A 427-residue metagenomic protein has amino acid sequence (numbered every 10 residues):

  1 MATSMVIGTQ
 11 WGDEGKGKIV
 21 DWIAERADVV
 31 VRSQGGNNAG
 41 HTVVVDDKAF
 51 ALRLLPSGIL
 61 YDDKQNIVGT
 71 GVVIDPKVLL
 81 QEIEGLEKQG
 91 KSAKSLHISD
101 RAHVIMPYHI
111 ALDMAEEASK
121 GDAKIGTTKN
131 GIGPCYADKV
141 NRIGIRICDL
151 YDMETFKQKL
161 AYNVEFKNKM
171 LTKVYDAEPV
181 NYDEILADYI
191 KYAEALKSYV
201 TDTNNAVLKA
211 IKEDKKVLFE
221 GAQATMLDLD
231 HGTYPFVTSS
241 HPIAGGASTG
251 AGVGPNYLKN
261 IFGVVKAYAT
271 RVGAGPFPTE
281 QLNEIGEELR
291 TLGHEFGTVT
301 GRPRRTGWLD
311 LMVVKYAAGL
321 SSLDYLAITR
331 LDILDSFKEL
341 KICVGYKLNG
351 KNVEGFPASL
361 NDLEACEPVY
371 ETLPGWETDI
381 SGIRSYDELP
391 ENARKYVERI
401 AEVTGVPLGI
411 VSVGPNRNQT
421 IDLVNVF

Functional and structural regions predicted by a protein language model:
M1-F427: Non-transmembrane, aqueous-exposed alpha-helical and coiled segments at domain scale
